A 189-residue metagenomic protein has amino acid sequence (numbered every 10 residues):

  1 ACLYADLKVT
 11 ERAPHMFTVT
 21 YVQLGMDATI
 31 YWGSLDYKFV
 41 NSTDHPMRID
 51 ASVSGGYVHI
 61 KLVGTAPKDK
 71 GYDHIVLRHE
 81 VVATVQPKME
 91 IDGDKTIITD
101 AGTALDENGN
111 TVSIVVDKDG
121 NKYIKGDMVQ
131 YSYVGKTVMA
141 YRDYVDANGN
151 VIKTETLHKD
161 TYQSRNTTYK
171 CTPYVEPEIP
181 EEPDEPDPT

Functional and structural regions predicted by a protein language model:
A1-T189: Well-ordered beta-sheet/strand-loop patches within structured domains
